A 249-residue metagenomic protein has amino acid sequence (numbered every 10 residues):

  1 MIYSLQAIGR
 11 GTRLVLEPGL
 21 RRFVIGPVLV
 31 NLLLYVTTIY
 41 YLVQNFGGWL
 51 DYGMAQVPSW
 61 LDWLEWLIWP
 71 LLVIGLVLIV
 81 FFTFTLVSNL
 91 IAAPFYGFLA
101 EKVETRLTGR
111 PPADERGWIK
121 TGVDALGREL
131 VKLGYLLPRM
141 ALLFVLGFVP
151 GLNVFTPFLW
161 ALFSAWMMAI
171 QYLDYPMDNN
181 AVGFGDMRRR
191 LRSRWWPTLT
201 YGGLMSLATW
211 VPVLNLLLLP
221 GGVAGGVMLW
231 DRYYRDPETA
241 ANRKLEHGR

Functional and structural regions predicted by a protein language model:
M1-M140, G147, S193-P197, G202-M205 (+2 more regions): Helix-coil boundary and N-terminal low-complexity module in membrane systems
I2-T12, I25, Y35, F155 (+2 more regions): Nonpolar helix-loop interface/hinge motif
Y35, G47, M187, G222 (+1 more regions): Residue-level signature of transmembrane alpha-helix interfaces in integral membrane proteins
P70-E104, G147-N179, V213-P237: Selective recognition of hydrophobic, aromatic-rich stretches within alpha-helical transmembrane segments of polytopic
E238-R249: Short, charged juxtamembrane terminal tails flanking transmembrane helices
